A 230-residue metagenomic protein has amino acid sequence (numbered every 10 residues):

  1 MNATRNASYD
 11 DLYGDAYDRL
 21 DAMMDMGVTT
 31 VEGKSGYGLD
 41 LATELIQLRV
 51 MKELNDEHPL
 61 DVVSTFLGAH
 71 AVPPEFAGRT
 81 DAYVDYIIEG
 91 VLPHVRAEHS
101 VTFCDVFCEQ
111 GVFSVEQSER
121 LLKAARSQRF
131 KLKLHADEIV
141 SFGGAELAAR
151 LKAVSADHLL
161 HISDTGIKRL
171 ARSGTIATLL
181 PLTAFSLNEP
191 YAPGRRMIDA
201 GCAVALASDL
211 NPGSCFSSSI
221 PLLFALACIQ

Functional and structural regions predicted by a protein language model:
N2-A16, D21-A22, T29-F142: Metal-coordinating catalytic core of metallo-dependent amide/deamination hydrolases
G27, K34, C104, H135 (+4 more regions): Divalent metal-coordination and catalytic microenvironments
S35-G36, L67, D137, H161 (+2 more regions): Short, ordered loop/turn segments at secondary-structure junctions
D81-F103, L147-T165, G201-V204, L226-Q230: Structural recognition of alpha->loop->beta junctions
D105-G111, K131-E138, A153-S163, L180-F185: Catalytic beta/alpha-barrel core
A125-L132, R150-L151, L179-L180, N188-Q230: His/Asp/Glu-enriched, well-ordered alpha-helical/loop segment that forms or immediately abuts the divalent-metal
G143-G144, T165-G166, A192-P193: Short acidic active-site motifs
